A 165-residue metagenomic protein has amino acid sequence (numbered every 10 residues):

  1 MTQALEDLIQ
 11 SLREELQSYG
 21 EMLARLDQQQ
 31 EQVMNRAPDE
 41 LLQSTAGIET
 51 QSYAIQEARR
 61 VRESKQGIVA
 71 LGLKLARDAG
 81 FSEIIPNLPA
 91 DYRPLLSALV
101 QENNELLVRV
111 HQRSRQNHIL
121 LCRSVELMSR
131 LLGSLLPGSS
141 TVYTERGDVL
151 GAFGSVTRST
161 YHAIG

Functional and structural regions predicted by a protein language model:
M1-E83: Extended, charge-rich alpha-helical scaffolding segments
G80-G165: Short terminal interaction segments
